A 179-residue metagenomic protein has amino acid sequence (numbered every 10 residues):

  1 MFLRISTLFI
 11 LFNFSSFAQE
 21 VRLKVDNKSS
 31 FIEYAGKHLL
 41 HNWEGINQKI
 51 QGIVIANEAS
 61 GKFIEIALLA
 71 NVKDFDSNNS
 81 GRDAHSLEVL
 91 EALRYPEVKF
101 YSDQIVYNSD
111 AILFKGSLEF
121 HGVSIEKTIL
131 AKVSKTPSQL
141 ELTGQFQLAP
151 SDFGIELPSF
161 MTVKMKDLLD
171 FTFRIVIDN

Functional and structural regions predicted by a protein language model:
M1-R22: Bacterial Sec-dependent N-terminal signal peptides
Q19-N179: Low-complexity, acidic/polar, glycine-enriched regions of mature
